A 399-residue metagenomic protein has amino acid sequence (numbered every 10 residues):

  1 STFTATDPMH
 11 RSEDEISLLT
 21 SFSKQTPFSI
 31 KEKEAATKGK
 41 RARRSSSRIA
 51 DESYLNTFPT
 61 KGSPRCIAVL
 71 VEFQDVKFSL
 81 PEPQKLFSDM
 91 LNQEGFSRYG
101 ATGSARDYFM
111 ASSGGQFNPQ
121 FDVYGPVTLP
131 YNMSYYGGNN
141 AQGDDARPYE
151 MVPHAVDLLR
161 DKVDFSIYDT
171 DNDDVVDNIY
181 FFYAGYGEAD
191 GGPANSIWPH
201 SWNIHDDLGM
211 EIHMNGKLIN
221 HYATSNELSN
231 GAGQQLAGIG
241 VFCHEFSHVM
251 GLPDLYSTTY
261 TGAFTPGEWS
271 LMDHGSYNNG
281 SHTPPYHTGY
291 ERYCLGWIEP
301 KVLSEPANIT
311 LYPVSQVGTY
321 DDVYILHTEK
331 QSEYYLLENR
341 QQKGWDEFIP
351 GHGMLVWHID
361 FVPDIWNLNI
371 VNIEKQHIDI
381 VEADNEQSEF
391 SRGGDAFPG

Functional and structural regions predicted by a protein language model:
S1, M354-V356: Short polybasic amphipathic segments
T4-C243, P253-Y260, I359, P363-G399: Propeptide-to-catalytic entry region of secreted or membrane-anchored zinc metalloproteases
F73, H352-G353: Catalytic-core segments of enzymes that bind and process phosphorylated/nucleotide-bearing substrates
S112, N178-Y180, A184-I349, W357-V362: Extracellular hydrolytic enzyme modules, especially secreted metalloproteases of the metzincin/thermolysin-like class
